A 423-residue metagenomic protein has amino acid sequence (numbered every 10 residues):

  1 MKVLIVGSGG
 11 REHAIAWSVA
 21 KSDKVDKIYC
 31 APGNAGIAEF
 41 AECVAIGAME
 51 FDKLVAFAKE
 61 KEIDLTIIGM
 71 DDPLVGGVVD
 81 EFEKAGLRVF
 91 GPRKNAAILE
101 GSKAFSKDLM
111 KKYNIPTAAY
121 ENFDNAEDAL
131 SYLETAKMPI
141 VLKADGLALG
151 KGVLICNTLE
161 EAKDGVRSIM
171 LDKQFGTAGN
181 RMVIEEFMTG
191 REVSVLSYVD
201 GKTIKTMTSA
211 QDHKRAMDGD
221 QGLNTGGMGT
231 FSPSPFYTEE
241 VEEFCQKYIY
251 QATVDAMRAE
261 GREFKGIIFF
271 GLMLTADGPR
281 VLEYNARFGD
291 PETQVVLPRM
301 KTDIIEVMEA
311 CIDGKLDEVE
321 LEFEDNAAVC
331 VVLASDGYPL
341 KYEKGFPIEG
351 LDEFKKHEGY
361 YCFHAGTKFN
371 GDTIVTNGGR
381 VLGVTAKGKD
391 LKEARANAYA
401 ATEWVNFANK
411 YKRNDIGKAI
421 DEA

Functional and structural regions predicted by a protein language model:
M1-K94: ATP-binding N-terminal substructure of ATP-dependent carboxylate-amine bond-forming enzymes
A20-K21, G36-A38, E60, F90 (+13 more regions): Solvent-exposed alpha-helices and their adjacent loops that cap or buttress functional pockets in soluble metabolic
C43-M49, E121-N125, C156: Short acidic-hydrophobic, aromatic-tinged amphipathic segments that line or gate anion-handling sites
F90-G152: A conserved helix-loop-beta module that forms one wall/lid of the active-site cleft in ATP-utilizing catalytic domains
G152-T293: Internal nucleotide-binding/catalytic subdomain
C245-I268, N285-H357, N370: Active-site "cap" helix and flanking loop/linker of ATP-utilizing ligase/carboxylase catalytic domains
T367-G371, V375-A423: Generic C-terminus detector
